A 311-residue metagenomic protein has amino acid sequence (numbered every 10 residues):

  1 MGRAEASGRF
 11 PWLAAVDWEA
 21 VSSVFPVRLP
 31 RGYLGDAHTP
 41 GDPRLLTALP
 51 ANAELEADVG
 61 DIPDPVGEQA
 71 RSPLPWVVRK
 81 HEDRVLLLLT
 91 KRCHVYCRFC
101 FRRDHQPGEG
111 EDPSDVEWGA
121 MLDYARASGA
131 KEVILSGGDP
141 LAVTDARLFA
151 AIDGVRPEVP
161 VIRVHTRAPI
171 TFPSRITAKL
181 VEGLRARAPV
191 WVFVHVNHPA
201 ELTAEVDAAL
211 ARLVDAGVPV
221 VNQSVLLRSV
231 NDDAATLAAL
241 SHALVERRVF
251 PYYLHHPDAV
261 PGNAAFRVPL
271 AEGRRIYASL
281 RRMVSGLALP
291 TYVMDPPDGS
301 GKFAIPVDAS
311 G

Functional and structural regions predicted by a protein language model:
M1-K80: Flexible, acidic/Gly-rich N-terminal and inter-domain linker regions that tether and position cofactor-handling modules
A20, R275-G311: C-terminal accessory regions of radical SAM enzymes
P26, P73-R102: N-terminal pre-triad scaffold of radical SAM enzymes
Y33, C93, C97, V164 (+1 more regions): Conserved, mostly hydrophobic/aromatic
L88, I134, R163: Conserved beta-strand segments that form the floor/walls of ligand-binding pockets within enzyme and binding domains
R103-I134: Conserved alpha-helical substructure of the radical SAM core
P107-G108, G137-G138, V164: Surface-exposed cleft-lining segments at the edges of enzyme active sites
G119-A130, L141-V284: Conserved AdoMet/S-adenosylmethionine-binding subsite of the radical SAM
